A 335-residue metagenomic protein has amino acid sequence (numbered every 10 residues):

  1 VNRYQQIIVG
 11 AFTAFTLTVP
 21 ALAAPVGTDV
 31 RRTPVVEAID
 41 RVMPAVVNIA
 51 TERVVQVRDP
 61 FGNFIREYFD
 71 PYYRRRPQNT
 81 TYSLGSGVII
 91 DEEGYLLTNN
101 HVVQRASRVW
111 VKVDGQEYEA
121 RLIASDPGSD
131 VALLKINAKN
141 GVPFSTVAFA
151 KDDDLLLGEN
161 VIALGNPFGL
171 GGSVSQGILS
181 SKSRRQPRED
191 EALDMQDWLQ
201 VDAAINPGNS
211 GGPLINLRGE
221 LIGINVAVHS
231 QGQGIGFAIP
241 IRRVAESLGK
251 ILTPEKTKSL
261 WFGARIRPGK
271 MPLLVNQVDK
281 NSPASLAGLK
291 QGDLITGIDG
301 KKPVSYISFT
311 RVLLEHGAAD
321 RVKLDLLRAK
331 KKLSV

Functional and structural regions predicted by a protein language model:
V1-A11: Bacterial N-terminal signal peptides that target proteins for export
V9-P20: Bacterial N-terminal signal peptides
A23-M271, D279-K280, S285, Y306-T310 (+2 more regions): Serine-dependent protease modules
D114, I298-P303: Short strand-turn-strand beta-turns centered on an Asx-Gly dipeptide
G292: Conserved catalytic motifs of ABC-family nucleotide-binding domains
A319-R321: Extracellular Ig-like/FN3 beta-sandwich strand-entry sites
S334-V335: Edge beta-strands of extracellular beta-sandwich domains
